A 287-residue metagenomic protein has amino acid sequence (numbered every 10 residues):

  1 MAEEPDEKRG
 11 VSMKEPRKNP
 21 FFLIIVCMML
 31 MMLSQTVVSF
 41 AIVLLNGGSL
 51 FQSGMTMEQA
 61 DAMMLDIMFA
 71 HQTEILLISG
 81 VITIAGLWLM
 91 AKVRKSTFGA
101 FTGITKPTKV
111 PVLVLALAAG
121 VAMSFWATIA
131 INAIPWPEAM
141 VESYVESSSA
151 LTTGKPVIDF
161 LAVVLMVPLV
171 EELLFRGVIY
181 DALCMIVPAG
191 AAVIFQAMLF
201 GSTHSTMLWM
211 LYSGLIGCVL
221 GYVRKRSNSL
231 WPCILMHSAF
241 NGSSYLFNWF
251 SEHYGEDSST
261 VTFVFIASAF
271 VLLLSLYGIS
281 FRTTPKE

Functional and structural regions predicted by a protein language model:
M1-F101, V110, G242-E287: N-terminal, membrane-interfacial amphipathic/helix-forming hydrophobic leader that caps and precedes the first
F21-V26, L77, V110-A118, V157 (+5 more regions): Hydrophobic alpha-helical transmembrane segments
L30, S34, I78, I82 (+7 more regions): Hydrophobic alpha-helical transmembrane segments of multipass integral membrane proteins, especially permease/channel
M32, T36, F40, V121 (+7 more regions): Transmembrane alpha-helix boundary/anchor motif
M32-F40, A197, G201-S202, L208-I266: Functionally important transmembrane alpha-helices
F51-M57, M64-F69, F98-V167, D181 (+2 more regions): Juxtamembrane helix-loop-helix connectors linking adjacent transmembrane helices in multi-pass membrane enzymes
S79-T83, D159-V163, Y212-G217, S268-L272: Hydrophobic core segments of transmembrane alpha-helices in multi-pass, intramembrane catalytic enzymes
V170-F195, Y222-S229: Membrane-interface helix/loop boundary segments of multi-pass membrane proteins
